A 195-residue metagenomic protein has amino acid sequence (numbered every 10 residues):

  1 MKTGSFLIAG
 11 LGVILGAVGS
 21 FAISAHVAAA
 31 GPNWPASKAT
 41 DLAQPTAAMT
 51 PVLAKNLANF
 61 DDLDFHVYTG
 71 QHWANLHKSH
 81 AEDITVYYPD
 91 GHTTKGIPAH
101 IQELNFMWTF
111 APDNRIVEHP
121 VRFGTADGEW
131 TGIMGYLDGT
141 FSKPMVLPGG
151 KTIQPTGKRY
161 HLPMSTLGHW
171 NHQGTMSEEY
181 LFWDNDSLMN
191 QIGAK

Functional and structural regions predicted by a protein language model:
G4-G12, G16-K195: C-terminal and inter-domain tail/linker signature
